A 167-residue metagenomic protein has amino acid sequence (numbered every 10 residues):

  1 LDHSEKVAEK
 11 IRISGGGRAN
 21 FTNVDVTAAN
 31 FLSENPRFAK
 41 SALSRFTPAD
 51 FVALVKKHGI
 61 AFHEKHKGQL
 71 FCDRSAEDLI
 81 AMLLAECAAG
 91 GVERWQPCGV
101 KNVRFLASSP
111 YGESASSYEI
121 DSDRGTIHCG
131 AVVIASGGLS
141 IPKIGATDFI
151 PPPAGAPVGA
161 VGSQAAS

Functional and structural regions predicted by a protein language model:
L1-G16: Glycine-rich FAD pyrophosphate-binding loop
H3, E77-D78, M82-S167: Predominantly flavin-linked oxidoreductase catalytic cores and closely associated redox partners
K10-I11, R18-A19, A131-V133: Structural motif
G15-H66: Glycine-rich active-site loop/strand segments that organize a redox cofactor
G17, C72-R74, R104-F105: Short secondary-structure boundary/hinge segments and terminal tails
L32, S44, P48-F51, C72 (+2 more regions): Generic structural signal for well-ordered, non-membrane alpha-helical segments in soluble metabolic enzymes
A39-A42, Q69-R74, S136-I144: Flexible, glycine/proline-enriched loop segments at strand-loop-helix junctions that form or flank small-ligand binding
K57-M82: Mobile, glycine/GP-rich and aromatic-enriched active-site lid/loop segments adjacent to catalytic centers
